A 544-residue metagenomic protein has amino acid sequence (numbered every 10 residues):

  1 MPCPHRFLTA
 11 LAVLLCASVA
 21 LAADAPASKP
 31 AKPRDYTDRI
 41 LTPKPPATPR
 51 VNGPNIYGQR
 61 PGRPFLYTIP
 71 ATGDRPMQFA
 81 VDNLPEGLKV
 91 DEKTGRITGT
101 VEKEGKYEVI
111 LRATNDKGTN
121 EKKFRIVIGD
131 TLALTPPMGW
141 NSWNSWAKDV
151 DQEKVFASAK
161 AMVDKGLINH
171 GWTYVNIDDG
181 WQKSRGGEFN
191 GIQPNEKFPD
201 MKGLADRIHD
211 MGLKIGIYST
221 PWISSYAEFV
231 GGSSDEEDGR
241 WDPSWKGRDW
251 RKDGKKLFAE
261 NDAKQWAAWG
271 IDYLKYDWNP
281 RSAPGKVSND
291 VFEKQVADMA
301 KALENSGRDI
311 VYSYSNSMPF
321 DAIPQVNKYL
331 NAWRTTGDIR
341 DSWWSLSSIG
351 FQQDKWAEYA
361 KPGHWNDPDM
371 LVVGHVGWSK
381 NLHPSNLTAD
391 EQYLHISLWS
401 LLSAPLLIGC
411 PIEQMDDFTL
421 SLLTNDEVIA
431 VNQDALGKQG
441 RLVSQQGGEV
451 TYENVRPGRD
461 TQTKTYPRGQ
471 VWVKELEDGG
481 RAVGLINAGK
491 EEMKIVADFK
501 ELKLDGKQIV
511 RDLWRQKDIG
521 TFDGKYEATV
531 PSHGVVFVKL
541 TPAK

Functional and structural regions predicted by a protein language model:
P30-A31, P49-D74: Solvent-exposed, low-complexity, repeat-rich "mucin-like" stalks and linkers
A31-P49: Proline/serine/threonine-rich low-complexity linkers at boundaries of modular beta-sandwich domains
E86-E104: Strand-loop-strand motifs at the edges of beta-sheets in extracellular beta-sandwich domains
N144, S158-S288: Aromatic-lined carbohydrate-binding/catalytic grooves of carbohydrate-active enzymes
R248-W250, F258-N261, E304, D309-P411: Glycan-recognition surfaces
Y393, W399-G409, Q462-L504, H533: Carbohydrate-binding surface patches
T521-K544: C-terminal beta-strand-rich structural cap/linker in extracellular carbohydrate-active enzymes
